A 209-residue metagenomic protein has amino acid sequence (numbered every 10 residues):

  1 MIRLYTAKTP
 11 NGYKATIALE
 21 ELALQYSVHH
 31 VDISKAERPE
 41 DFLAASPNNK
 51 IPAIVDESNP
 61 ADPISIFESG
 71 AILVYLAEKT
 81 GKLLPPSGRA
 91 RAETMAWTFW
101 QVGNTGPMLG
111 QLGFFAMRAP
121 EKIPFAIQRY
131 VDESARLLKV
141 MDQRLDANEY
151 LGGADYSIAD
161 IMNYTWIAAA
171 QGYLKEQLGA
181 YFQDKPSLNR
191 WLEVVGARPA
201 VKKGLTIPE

Functional and structural regions predicted by a protein language model:
M1-Q128: GST-like domain detector, emphasizing the conserved glutathione-binding G-site in the N-terminal thioredoxin-like
M1-R3, E193, E209: Basic/polar N-terminal segments that are highly enriched at the extreme N-terminus, encompassing both cleavable
A44, A197, T206-I207: Phosphate-coordinating loops and pocket residues in cytosolic domains that bind phosphorylated ligands
L76, T98-A197: GST-like fold's C-terminal all-alpha helical module
G110-Q111, T206-P208: Short coil/turn segments at secondary-structure boundaries
V194, V201-G204: Charged phosphate-binding loop/patch that engages nucleotide di/tri-phosphates or the phosphate backbone of nucleic
